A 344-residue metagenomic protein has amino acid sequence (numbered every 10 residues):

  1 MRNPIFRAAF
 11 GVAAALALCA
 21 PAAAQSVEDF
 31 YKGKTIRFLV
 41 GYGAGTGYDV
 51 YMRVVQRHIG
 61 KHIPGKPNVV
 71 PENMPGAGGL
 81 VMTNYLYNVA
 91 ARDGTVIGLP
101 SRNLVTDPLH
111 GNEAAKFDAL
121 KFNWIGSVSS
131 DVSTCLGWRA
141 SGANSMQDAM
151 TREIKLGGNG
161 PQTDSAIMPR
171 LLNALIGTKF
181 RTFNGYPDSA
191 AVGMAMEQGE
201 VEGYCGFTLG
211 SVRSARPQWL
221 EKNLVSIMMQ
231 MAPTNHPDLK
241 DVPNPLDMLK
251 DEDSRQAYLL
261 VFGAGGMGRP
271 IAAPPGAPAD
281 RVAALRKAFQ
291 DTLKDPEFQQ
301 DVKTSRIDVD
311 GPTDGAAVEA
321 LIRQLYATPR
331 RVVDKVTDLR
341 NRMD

Functional and structural regions predicted by a protein language model:
A9-C19: Bacterial N-terminal signal peptides
A20-A24: Sec/Tat signal peptide C-region and signal peptidase I cleavage site
I36, K61-K66, Y85-V96, L104-E202 (+2 more regions): Hinge/capping helix and adjacent helix->loop/strand transition within the periplasmic-binding protein
R37-M52, P75-G78, G157-D164: Extracytoplasmic "Venus flytrap"
V55, A77-L80, G94-D107, S127-S129 (+1 more regions): Ligand-binding clamshell of periplasmic/extracellular solute-binding protein-like
S130, S214-L293, L325, R331 (+1 more regions): C-terminal lobe and pocket-closing loops of periplasmic/extracytoplasmic Venus-flytrap solute-binding proteins
A232-P233, P245, F298-L321: Mature extracytoplasmic/periplasmic domains
